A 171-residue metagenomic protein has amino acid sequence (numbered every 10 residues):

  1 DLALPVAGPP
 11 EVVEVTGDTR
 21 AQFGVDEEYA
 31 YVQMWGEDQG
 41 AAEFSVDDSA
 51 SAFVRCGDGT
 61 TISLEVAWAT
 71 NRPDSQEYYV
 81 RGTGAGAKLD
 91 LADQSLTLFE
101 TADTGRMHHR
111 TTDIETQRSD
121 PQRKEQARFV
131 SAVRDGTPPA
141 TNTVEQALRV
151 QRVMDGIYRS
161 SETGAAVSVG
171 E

Functional and structural regions predicted by a protein language model:
D1-T61, A67-R72, E145: Rossmann-like dinucleotide-binding domain that binds NAD(P)(H)
S49-S51, S75-E77, G84-G86: Short, acidic/polar N-cap/turn motifs at the starts of alpha helices
G57, R128-E171: C-terminal helix-rich "cap/oligomerization" subdomain common to oxidoreductases
D58-T60, T83-G86, T104, P138 (+1 more regions): Short acidic/polar mixed-charge low-complexity motifs
E65-A69, R81-T83, G170-E171: Glycine-rich Rossmann NAD(P)(H)-binding loop
Y78, Q94-R106: Short polybasic amphipathic segments
L89, T116-A127, N142: Active-site loop of classical SDR/Rossmann-like NAD(P)-dependent oxidoreductases, centered on the catalytic Tyr-X3-Lys
H108-R118: C-terminal "lid/loop" region of Rossmann-like NAD(P)-dependent oxidoreductases
